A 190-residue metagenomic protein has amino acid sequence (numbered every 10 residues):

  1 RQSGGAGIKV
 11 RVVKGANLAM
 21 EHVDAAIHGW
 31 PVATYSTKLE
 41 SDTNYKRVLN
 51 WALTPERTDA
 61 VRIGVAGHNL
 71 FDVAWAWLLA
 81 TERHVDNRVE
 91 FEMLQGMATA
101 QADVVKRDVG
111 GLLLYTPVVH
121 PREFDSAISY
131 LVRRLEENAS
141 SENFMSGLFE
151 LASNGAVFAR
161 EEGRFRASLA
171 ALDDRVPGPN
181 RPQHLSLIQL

Functional and structural regions predicted by a protein language model:
R1-I188: Positively charged, amphipathic and often flexible ligand-engagement surfaces
